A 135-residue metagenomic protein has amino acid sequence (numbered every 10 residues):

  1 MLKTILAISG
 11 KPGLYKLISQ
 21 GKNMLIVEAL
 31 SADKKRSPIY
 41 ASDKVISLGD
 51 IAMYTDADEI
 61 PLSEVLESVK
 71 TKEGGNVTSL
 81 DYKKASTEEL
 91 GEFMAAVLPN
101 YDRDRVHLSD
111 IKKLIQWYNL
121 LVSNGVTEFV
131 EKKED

Functional and structural regions predicted by a protein language model:
M1-D81: The feature represents the first ordered module of a protein
Y82-D135: C-terminal charged interaction modules
